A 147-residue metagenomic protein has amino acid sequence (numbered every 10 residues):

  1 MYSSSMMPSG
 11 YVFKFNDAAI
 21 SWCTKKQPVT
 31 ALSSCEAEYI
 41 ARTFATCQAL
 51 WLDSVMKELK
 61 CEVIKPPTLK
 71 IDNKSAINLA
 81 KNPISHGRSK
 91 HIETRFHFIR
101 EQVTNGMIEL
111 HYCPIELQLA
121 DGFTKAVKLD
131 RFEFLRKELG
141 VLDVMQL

Functional and structural regions predicted by a protein language model:
M1-L147: Divalent metal-binding acidic/histidine catalytic loops
